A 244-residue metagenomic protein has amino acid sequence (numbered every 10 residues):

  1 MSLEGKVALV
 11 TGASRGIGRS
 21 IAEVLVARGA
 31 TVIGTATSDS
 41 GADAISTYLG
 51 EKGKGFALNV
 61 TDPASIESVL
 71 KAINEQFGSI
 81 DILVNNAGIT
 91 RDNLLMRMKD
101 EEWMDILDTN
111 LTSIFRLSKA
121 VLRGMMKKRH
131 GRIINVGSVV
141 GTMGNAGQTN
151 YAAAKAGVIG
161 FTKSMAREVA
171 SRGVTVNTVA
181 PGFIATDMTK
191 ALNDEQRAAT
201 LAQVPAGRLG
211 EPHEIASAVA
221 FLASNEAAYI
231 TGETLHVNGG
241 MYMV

Functional and structural regions predicted by a protein language model:
V7, S14-R15: Conserved glycine-rich cofactor-binding loop
R28-A44: Conserved glycine-rich Rossmann-like NAD(P)H-binding loop of the short-chain dehydrogenase/reductase
L94-L95, E102-L107, T189, T200: Substrate-binding pocket helix/loop in short-chain dehydrogenase/reductase
S118, A154, T162: Active-site helix of classical SDR
R123, R167-S171, A228: Alpha-helical segment proximal to the catalytic Tyr-Lys
S138: Residue(s) in the substrate-gating loop at a strand-loop-helix junction that position the organic substrate next
A170, T175, E211, I230-G232 (+1 more regions): Short, small/polar-rich loop/turn modules that mediate ligand/substrate recognition or access, typified
